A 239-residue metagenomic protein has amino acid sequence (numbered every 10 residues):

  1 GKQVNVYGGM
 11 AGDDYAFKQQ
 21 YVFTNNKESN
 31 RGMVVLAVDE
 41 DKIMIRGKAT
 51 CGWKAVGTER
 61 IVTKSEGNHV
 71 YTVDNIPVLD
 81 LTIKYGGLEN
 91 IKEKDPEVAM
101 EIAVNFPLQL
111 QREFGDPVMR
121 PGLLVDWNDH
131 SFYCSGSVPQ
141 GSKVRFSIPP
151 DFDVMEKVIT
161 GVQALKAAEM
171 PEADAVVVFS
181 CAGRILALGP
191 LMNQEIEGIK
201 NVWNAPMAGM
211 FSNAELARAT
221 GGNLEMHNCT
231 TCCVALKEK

Functional and structural regions predicted by a protein language model:
G1-G189, N193-A205, S212-K239: Small-residue-enriched flexible segments
